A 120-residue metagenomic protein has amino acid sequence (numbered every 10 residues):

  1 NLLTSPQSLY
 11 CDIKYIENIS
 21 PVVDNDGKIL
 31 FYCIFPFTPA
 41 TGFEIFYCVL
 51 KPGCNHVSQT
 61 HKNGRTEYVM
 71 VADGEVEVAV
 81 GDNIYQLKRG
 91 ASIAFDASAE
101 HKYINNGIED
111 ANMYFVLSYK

Functional and structural regions predicted by a protein language model:
N1-I13: Short C-terminal boundary/hinge segments that cap the last helix of small helical domains
P21-C54, S58, V116-K120: A short glycine-rich, His/Asp/Glu-containing loop-to-beta-strand
G27-L30, T41, K88, A97-K120: Ligand-binding loop in jelly-roll beta-barrel domains
Y47-L50, H61-V78: Short, conserved beta-strand element in jelly-roll/cupin
N55-H56, E67, G74-A79, S92-I93 (+1 more regions): Short beta-strand segments in beta-sandwich/barrel cores
V57-K62, I104-N106: Short histidine-centered beta-strand/loop micro-motifs that create catalytic or ligand/metal-coordination sites
G81-A97: Short acidic-glycine-tyrosine-enriched beta hairpin
